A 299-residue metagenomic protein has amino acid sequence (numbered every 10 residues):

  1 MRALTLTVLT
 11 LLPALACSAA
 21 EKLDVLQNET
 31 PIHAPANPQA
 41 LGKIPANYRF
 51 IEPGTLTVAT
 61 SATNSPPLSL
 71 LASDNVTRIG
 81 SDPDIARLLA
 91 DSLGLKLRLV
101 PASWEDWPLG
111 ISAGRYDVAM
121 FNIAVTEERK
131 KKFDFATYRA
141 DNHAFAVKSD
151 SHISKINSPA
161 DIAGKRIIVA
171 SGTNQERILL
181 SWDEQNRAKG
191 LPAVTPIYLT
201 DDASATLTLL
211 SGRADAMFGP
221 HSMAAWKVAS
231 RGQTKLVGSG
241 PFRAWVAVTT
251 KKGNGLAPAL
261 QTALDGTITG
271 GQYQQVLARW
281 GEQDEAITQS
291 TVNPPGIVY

Functional and structural regions predicted by a protein language model:
D24-N122, R279: Extracytoplasmic small-molecule ligand-binding "clamshell" domains of the periplasmic binding protein/Venus flytrap
V25-A40, P45-A46, N174-K189, G232 (+2 more regions): Ligand-binding clefts/hinges and TM-proximal coupling segments of bilobed small-molecule sensing domains
N47-R49, G80-S81, R129-D141, K235-G238 (+1 more regions): A structural signal for short loop-to-beta-strand junctions that line the ligand-binding cleft of periplasmic/secreted
L71-S73, R87-L93, Q175-Y198, A229: Ligand-binding cleft/hinge of the Venus flytrap
L88-S92, V100-P101, E105-V118, K132-F133 (+3 more regions): Short helices/loops that flank or line small-molecule/ion binding pockets
E105-D106, N122-K130, I178-Q185, L207-F242: A ligand-binding cleft/hinge motif common to bilobed small-molecule-binding domains
A140-V147, A225, A229-D265, E282-Y299: Periplasmic-binding protein-like
S149-I167: Flexible hinge/capping segments at coil-to-helix
